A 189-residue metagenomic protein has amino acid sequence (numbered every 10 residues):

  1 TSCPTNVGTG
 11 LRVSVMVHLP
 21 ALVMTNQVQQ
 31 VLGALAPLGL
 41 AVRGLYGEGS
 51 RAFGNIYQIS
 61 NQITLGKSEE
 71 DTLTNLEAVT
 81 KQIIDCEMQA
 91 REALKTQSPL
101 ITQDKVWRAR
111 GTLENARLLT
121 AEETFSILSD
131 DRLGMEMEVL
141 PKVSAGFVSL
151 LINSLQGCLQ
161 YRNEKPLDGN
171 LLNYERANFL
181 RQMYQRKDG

Functional and structural regions predicted by a protein language model:
T1-V17: Conserved phosphate/anionic-ligand binding catalytic regions in large, soluble enzymes, centered on
L11, V23-T25, Q30-G189: Long, Pro/Ser/Thr-rich low-complexity/intrinsically disordered regulatory tracts in eukaryotic proteins
